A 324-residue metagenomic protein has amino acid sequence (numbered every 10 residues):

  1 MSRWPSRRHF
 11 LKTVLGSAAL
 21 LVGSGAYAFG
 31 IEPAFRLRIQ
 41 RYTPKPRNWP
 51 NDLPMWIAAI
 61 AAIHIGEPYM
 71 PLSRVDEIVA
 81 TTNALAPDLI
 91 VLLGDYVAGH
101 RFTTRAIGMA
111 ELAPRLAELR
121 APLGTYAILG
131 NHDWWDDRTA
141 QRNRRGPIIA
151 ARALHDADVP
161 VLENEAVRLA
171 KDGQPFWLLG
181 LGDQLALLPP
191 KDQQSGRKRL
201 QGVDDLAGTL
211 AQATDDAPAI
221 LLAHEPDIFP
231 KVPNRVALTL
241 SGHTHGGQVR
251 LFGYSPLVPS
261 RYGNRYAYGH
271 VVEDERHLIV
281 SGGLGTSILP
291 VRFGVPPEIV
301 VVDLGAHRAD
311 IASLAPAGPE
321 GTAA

Functional and structural regions predicted by a protein language model:
M1-L21: N-terminal secretory signal peptides and thylakoid transit peptides that target proteins across membranes
V22-A58, E77-A80: C-terminal segment of N-terminal export signals and the immediately downstream linker at the start of the mature
P46-I57, A166-L178, V272-H277: Beta-strand-turn-beta hairpins that frame and shape the catalytic cleft of phosphate-ester-processing enzymes
P54-H64, P175-L185, I220-A223, H277-G283: Active-site-proximal beta-strand elements of phosphoester/diester hydrolases
W56-R152, D156-P160: Membrane-embedded segments
I60-A61, I90-D95, T125-N131, L162-N164 (+3 more regions): Active-site neighborhood of phospho(di)ester-bond hydrolases with catalytic His/Asp-centered motifs
D137-V159, K171-A219, F229, R292: Binuclear metal-dependent hydrolase catalytic cores centered on His/Asp/Glu-rich metal-binding motifs
I220, E225-D303, R308-D310: Conserved beta-sheet core of the metallophosphoesterase superfamily
